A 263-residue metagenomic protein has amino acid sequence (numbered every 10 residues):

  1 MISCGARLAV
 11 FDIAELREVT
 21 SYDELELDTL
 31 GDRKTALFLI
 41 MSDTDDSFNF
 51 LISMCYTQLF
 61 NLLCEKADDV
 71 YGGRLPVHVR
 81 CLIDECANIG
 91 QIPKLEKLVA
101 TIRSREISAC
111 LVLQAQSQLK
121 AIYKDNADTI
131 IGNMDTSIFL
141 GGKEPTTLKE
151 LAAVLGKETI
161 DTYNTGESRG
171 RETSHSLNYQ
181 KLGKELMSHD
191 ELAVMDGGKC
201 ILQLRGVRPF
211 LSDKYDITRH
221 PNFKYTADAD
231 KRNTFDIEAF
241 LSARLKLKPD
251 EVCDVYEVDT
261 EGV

Functional and structural regions predicted by a protein language model:
M1-I107, I122, G132, D190-L211 (+2 more regions): P-loop NTPase motor domains
V99-I201: Conserved ATP-driven motor cores of ASCE-family P-loop NTPases powering translocation/secretion/packaging/pilus
D216: Short, surface-exposed polybasic-aromatic patches that bind anionic ligands, especially phosphate groups
